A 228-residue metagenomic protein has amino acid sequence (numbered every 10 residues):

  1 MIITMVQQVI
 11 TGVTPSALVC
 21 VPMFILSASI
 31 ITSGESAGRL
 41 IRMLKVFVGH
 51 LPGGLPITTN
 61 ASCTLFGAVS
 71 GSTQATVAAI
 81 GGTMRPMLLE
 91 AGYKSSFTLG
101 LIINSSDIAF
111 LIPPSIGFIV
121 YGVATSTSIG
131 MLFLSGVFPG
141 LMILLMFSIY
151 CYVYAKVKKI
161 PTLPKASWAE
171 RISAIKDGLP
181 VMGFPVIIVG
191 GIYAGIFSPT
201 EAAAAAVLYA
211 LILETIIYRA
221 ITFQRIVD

Functional and structural regions predicted by a protein language model:
M1-D228: Alpha-helical transmembrane segments of multi-pass membrane transport proteins
